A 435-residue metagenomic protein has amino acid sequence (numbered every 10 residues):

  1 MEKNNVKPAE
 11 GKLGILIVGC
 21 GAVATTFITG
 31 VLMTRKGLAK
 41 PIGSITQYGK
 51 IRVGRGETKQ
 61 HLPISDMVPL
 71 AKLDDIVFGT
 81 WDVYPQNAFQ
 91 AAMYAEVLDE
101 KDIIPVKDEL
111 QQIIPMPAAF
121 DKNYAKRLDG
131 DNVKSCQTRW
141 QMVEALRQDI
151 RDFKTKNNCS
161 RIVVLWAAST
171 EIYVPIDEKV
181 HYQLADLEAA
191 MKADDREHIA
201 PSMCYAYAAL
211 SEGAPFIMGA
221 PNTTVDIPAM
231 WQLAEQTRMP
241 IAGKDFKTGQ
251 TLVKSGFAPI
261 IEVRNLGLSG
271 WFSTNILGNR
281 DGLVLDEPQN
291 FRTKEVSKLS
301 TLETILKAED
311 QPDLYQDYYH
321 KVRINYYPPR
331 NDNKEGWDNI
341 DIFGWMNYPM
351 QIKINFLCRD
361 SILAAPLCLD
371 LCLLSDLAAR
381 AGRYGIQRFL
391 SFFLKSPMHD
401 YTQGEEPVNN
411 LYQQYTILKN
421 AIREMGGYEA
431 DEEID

Functional and structural regions predicted by a protein language model:
M1-A220, T224-Q236, Q250-G256, Q351-D435: Metallocofactor- and cofactor-centric catalytic cores in central/energy metabolism, strongly enriched
G213-A214, M239, N265-L266: Short glycine/serine/threonine/alanine-rich loop segments
N222-T237, N275-E287, T304-D313, N331-N347 (+2 more regions): Short flexible/disordered coil segments
A242-K244, T248-L314: Conserved anion/nucleotide-ligand pocket segment
S297-I305, E309-I386: Glycine-rich, aromatic-lined ligand/substrate-binding cores of catalytic and carbohydrate-binding domains
